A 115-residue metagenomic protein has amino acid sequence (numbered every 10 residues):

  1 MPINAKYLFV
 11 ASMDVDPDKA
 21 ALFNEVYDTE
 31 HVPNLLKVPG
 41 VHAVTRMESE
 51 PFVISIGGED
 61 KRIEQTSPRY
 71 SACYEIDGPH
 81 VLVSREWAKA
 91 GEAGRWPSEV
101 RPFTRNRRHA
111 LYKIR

Functional and structural regions predicted by a protein language model:
M1-R115: Macromolecular interaction modules
